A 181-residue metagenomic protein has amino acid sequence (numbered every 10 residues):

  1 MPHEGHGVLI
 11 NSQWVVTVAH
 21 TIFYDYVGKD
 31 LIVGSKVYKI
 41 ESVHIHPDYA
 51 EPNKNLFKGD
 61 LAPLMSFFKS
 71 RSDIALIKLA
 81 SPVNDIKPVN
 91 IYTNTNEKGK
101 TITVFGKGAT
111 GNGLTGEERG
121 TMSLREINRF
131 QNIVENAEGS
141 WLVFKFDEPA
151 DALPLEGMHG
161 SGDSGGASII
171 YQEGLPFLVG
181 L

Functional and structural regions predicted by a protein language model:
M1-S12: A conserved glycine-rich beta-strand in the N-terminal activation segment of trypsin-fold
V8-I10, I32-V37, S66-R71, V83 (+4 more regions): Extracellular/periplasmic catalytic domains that process cell-envelope and extracellular macromolecules
V8-L9, L153-L181: Catalytic nucleophile loop of clan PA
Q13, T17: Cytochrome P450 catalytic-core helices
V18, I102-K107, L178-L181: Periodic beta-strand elements of RCC1/NHL beta-propellers and select beta-solenoids
F23-D25: A short acidic/small-residue loop/turn micro-motif
V27-D85, V89-N94: Conserved catalytic-core segment of clan PA serine endopeptidases
I74-M158: Chymotrypsin/trypsin-fold serine protease catalytic domain
